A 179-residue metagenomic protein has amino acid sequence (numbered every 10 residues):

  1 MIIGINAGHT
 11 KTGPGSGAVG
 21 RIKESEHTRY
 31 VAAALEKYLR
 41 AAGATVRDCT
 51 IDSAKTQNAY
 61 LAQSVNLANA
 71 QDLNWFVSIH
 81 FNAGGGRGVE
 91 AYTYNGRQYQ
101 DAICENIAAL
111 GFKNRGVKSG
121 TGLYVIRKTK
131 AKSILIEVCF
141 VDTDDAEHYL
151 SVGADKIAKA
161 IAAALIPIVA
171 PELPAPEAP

Functional and structural regions predicted by a protein language model:
M1-R21: Short glycine-rich His-centered loop
G13, S25-P179: Active-site-proximal helix/loop segments of hydrolytic enzymes
